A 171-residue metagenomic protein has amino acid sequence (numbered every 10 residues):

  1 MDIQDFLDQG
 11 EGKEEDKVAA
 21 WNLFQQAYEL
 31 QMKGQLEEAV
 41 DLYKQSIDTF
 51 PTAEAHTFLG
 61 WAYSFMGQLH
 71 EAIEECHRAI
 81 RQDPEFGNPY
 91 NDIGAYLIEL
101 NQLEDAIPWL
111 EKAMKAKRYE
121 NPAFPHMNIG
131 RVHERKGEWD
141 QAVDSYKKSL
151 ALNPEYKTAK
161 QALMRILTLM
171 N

Functional and structural regions predicted by a protein language model:
M1-D16, R135, W139-N171: Terminal, low-structured helical/coil segments at or just beyond the last alpha-helical repeat
D2, M32-L42, M66-R78, L100-K115 (+2 more regions): Structural signature of tandem alpha-helical TPR/SEL1-like repeats, specifically the intra-repeat loop/turn
D2-N22, Q45, A116-E120: TPR-adjacent "capping" and linker segments in tetratricopeptide-repeat scaffold/adaptor proteins
D16-E54, F58, F65: Alpha-helical segment of the N-proximal tetratricopeptide repeat
F24-M32, T57-F65, N88-I98, F124-R131 (+1 more regions): Conserved alpha-helical positions within TPR/SEL1-like repeat arrays
S46-I47, I80, M114-A116, L150 (+1 more regions): A conserved position within tetratricopeptide repeats
F50-P51, P84, R118-E120, P154: Short coil turns that delineate tetratricopeptide repeat
